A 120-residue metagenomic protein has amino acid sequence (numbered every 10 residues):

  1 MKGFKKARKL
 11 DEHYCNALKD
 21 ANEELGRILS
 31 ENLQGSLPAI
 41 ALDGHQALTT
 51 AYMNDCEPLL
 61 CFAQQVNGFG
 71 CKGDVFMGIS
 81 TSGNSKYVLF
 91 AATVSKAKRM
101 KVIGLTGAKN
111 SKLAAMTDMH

Functional and structural regions predicted by a protein language model:
K2-H120: Glycine-rich phosphate-binding loops that contact phosphosugars or nucleotide phosphates
